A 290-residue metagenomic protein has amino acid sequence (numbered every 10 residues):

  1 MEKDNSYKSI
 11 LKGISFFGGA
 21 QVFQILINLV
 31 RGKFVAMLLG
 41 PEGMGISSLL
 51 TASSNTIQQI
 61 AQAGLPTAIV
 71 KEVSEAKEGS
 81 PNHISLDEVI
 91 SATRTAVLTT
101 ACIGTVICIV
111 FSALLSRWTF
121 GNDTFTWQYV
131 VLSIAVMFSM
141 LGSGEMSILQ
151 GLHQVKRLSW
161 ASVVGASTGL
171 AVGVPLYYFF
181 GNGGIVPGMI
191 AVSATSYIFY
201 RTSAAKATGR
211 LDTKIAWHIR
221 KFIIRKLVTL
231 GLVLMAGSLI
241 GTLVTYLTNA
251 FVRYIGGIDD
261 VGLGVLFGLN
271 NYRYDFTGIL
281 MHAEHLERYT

Functional and structural regions predicted by a protein language model:
M1-I10, Y200-T245: Interhelical loop/hinge segments that connect adjacent transmembrane helices in multipass membrane
E2-K3, Y7-I10, P41-S47, G79-A92 (+4 more regions): Membrane-interface helix-capping segments at transmembrane helix termini in multi-pass transporters
S9-V70, T105-I109, A166-L170, S193 (+1 more regions): Signature of the first transmembrane helix
K12-F17, S53-N55, T95-T99, T126-V131 (+2 more regions): Short alpha-helical transmembrane interface motifs in multi-pass membrane proteins
I14, V106, V110, G121-E145 (+2 more regions): Alpha-helical transmembrane segments of multi-pass membrane proteins
A63-P81, Q150-G151, T208-T213: Helix-loop junctions and terminal segments of transmembrane helices in multi-pass membrane transport/translocation
T126, V130, W160-A207: Hydrophobic alpha-helical transmembrane segments
I255-T290: Conserved C-terminal portion of the radical SAM core fold that forms the substrate/S-adenosylmethionine-binding
